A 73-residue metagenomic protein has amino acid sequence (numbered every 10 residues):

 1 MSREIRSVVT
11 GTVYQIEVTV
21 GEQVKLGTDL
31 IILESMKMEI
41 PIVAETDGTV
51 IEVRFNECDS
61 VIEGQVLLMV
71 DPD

Functional and structural regions predicted by a protein language model:
M1, V8, V18-L26: Short low-complexity stretches enriched in small and charged residues
M1-T12, I32-E45, P72: Short beta-strand-turn/beta-hairpin segments enriched in glycine/proline and small hydrophobics that form edge-strand
Q15-T19, Q23, E52-F55: Short histidine-centered loop motifs in beta-beta connectors
G21-L30, C58-L67: A structural signal for short beta-strand/turn segments enriched in small hydrophobics and glycine
K25, P72-D73: Generic C-terminal helix-cap and adjacent flexible tail
I51-E52, L68-D71: Short alpha-helical linear motifs
